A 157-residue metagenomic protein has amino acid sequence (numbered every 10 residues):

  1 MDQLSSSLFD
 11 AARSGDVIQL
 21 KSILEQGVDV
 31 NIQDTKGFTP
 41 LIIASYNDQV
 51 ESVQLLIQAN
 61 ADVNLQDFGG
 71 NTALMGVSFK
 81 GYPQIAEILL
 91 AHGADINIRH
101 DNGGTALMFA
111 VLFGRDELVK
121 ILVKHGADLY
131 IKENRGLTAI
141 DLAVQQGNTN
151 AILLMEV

Functional and structural regions predicted by a protein language model:
M1-D10, H92, K124-D128, K132-V157: Ankyrin-repeat-protein effector appendages
M1-Q26, T35-F38, V157: Intrinsically disordered, low-complexity regulatory segments in ankyrin-centric signaling systems
D10-G15, I43-Q49, G76-Y82, F109-R115 (+1 more regions): Ankyrin repeat A-helix N-terminal signature
D16-L24, Q49-I57, Y82-L90, R115-V123 (+1 more regions): Ankyrin repeat structural motif
N64-Q84: Helix-adjacent hinge/juxtasegments
